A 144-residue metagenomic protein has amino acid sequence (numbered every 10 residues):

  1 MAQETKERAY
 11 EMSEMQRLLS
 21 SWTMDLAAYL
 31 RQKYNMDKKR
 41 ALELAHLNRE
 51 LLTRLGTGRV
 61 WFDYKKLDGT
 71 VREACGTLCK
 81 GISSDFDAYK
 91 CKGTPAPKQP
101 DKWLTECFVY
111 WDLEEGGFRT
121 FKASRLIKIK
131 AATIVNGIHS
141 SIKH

Functional and structural regions predicted by a protein language model:
T5-S21: Eukaryotic low-complexity, non-globular regulatory regions
Q32-E50: Mixed-charge, Lys/Arg-rich low-complexity intrinsically disordered regions
G56-Y64: A short, Trp-centered hydrophobic/proline-enriched beta-strand micro-motif
K65-K66, L113: Short, acidic, Ser/Thr-enriched surface-loop or helix-capping motifs
G76-S83, A123-I129: A short, sequence-level motif marking secondary-structure junctions
T77-G117: Acidic, aromatic-enriched beta-alpha/helix-loop junctions
C107-K143: Short, compact, well-ordered microdomains
